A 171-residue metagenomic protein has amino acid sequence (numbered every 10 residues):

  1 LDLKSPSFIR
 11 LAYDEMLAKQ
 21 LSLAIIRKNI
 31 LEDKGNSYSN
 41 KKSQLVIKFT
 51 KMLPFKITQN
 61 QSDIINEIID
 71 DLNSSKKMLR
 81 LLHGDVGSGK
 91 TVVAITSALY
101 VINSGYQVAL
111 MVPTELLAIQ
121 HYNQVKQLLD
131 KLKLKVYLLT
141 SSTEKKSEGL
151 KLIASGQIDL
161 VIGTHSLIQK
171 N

Functional and structural regions predicted by a protein language model:
L1-M52: Upstream accessory/linker segments immediately N-terminal to the RecA-like ATPase cores of bacterial MutS and a subset
G35-H83: Conserved pre-motif I regulatory segment
T50, P54, I69, N73 (+5 more regions): Signal for well-folded cores of large energy- and translation-related assemblies
L79, V93-Y122, D130-L134: Conserved SF1/SF2 helicase motif Ia
G89: Conserved glycine(s) of the Walker
L117-K145, K151-L152: Conserved helix-turn-beta segment of the N-terminal RecA-like "Helicase ATP-binding" lobe in SF1/SF2 helicases
S142-V161, I168-N171: Conserved motor-coupling elements within RecA-like helicase/translocase cores
